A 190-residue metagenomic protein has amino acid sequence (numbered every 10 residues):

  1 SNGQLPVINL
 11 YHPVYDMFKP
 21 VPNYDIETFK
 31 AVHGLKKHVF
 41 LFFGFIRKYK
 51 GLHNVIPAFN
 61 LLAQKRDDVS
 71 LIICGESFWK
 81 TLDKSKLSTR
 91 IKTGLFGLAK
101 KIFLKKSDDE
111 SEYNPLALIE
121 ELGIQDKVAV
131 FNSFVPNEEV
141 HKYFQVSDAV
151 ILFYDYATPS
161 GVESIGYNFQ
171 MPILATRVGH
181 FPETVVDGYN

Functional and structural regions predicted by a protein language model:
S1-N23, L35: Donor nucleotide-sugar binding/catalytic pocket of nucleotide-sugar-dependent glycosyltransferases
L10-P13, F42-G44, C74-E76, F131-N132 (+1 more regions): Short hydrophobic "strand-cap" motifs at the C-terminus of beta-strands
P22-V39, A63-R66: Nucleotide-sugar donor-binding and catalytic loop/hinge architecture of NDP-sugar-dependent glycosyltransferases
G34-K50, I56-F59, L71-C74: Conserved donor-binding/catalytic core segment of Leloir-type glycosyltransferases
F43-R47, L62, S77-W79, F134 (+1 more regions): Short donor-sugar binding/catalytic loops of nucleotide-sugar-dependent glycosyltransferases, especially enzymes
K84-E138: Nucleotide-activated donor-binding/catalytic signature segment of Leloir-type glycosyltransferases, i.e., the conserved
K142-P159, N168-M171: Acidic donor-binding loop of glycosyltransferase active sites
I165, V178-N190: Short acidic/histidine- and often glycine-rich active-site loop of Leloir-type glycosyltransferases that engages
